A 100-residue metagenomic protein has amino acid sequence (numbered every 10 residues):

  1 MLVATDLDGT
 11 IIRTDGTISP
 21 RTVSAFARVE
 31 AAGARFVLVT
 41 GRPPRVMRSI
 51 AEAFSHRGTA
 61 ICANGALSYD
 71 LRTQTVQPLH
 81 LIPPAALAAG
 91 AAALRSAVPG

Functional and structural regions predicted by a protein language model:
M1-G16: Asp-based phosphoryl-transfer active-site loop
P20-G100: Active-site phosphate-binding/coordination module
